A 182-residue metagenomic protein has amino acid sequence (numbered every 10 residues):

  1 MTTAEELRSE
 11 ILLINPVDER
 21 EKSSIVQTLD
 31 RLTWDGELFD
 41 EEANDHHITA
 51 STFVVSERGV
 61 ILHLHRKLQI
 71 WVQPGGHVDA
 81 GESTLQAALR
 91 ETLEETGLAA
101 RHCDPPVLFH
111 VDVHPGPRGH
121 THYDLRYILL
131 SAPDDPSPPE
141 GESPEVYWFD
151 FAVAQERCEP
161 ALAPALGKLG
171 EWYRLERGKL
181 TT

Functional and structural regions predicted by a protein language model:
M1-E19, L85-E95, A99: Short N-terminal secondary-structure initiator segments
A4-I14, W71, D134-T182: Nudix hydrolase/Nudix homology domain
L13-S51: Acidic, metal-coordinating catalytic segment for phosphate/diphosphate chemistry, firing primarily on the Nudix
D40-N44, H63, G76, S137-E140: Short histidine-centered beta-strand/loop micro-motifs that create catalytic or ligand/metal-coordination sites
D45-A50, V55, R66-L68, Q73 (+1 more regions): Short connector loops at helix/strand junctions that flank enzyme active sites, especially segments positioning acidic
T49-S51, G59-V60, S143: Short glycine-rich loop/turn motifs
V55-E94: Conserved Nudix-box catalytic region and its N-terminal flanking loop in Nudix hydrolases and closely related
D79-A165: Unchanged
